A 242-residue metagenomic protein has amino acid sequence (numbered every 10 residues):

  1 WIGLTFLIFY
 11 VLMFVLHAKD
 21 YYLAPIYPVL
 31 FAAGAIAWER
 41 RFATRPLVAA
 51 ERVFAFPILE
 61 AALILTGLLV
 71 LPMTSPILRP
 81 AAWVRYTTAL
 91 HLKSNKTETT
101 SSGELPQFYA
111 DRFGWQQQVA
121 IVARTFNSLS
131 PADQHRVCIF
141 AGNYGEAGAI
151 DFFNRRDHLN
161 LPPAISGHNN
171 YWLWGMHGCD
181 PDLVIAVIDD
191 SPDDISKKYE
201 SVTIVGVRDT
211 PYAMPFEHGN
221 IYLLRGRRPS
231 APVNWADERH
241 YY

Functional and structural regions predicted by a protein language model:
W1-L4: Membrane-interface helix-loop-helix junctions at transmembrane boundaries of multi-pass membrane enzymes, predominantly
L7-A49, F54-A55: Hydrophobic/aromatic-rich transmembrane helices and adjacent perimembrane loops
Y21, E146, S191: Short phosphate-engaging motifs
R41-Y86: Signature aromatic-anchored transmembrane alpha helix within multi-pass, membrane-resident enzymes that catalyze glycan
L71-P76, R85-Y171: Short periplasmic/luminal acceptor-recognition loop of GT-C membrane glycosyltransferases, typified by
Q117, I121, S130, D157-Y242: Aromatic/acidic, Gly/Pro-rich catalytic loop(s) in extracytoplasmic/lumenal soluble domains of multi-pass membrane
